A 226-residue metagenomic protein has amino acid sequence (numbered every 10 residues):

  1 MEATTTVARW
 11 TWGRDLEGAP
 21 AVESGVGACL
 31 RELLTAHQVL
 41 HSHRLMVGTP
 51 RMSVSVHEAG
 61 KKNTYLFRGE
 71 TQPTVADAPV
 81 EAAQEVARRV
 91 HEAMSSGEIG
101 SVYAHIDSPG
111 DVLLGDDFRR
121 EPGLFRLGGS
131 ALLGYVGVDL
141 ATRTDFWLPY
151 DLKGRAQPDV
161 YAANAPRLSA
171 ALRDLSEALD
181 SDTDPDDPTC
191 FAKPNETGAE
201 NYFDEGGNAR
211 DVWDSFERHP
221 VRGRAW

Functional and structural regions predicted by a protein language model:
M1-R155: Structured alpha/beta or helical-core interaction and ligand-binding surfaces enriched in interleaved
G134-W226: Acidic, proline/glycine-rich low-complexity IDRs
